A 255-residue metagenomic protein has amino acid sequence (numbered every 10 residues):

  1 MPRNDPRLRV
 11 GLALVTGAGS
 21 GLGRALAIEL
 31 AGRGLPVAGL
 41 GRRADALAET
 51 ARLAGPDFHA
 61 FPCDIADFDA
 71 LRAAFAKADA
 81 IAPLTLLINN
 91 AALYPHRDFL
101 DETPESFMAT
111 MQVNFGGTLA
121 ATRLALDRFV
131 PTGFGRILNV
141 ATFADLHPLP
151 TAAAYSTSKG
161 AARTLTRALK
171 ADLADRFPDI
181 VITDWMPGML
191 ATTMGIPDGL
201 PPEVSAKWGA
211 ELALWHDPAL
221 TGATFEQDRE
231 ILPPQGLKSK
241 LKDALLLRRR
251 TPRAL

Functional and structural regions predicted by a protein language model:
G19-S20: Conserved glycine-rich cofactor-binding loop
R33-E49: Conserved glycine-rich Rossmann-like NAD(P)H-binding loop of the short-chain dehydrogenase/reductase
P62-A73, P104: The beta1-alpha1 cofactor-binding region of Rossmann-like NAD(H)/NADP(H)-dependent oxidoreductases
D98-L100, S106-M108: Substrate-binding pocket helix/loop in short-chain dehydrogenase/reductase
T122, S158: Active-site helix of classical SDR
T142: Residue(s) in the substrate-gating loop at a strand-loop-helix junction that position the organic substrate next
I180, D184-W185, A191-D243, P252-R253: C-terminal helical subdomain
